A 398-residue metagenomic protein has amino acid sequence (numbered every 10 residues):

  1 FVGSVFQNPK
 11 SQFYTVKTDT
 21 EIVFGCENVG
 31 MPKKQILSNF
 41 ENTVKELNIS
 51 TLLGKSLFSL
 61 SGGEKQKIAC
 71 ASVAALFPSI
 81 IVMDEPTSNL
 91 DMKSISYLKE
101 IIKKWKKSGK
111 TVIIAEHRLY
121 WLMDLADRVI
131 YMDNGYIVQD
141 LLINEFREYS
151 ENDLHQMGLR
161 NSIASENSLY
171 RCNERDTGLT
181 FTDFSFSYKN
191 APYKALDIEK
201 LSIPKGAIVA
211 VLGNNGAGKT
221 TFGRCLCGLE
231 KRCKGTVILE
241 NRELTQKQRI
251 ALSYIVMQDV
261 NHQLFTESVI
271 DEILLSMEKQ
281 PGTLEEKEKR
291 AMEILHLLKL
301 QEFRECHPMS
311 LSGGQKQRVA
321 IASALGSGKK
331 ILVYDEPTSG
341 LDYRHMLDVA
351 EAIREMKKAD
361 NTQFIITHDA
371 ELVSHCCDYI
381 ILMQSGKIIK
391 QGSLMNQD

Functional and structural regions predicted by a protein language model:
F1, G235-R249: Conserved ABC transporter NBD signature motif
Q35-L52, E285-F303: Conserved ABC ATPase "signature" region
S56-L60, E64, H307-L311, Q315: Conserved ABC ATPase signature
I81-D84, L332-D335: Catalytic Walker B motif of ABC-type/P-loop ATPase nucleotide-binding domains
E116-H117, T367-H368: H-loop/switch region of ABC-family ATPase nucleotide-binding domains
L212-N214: The feature captures the beta-strand-to-loop junction immediately N-terminal to the Walker
C227: Helix-to-loop junction immediately C-terminal to a conserved catalytic motif
